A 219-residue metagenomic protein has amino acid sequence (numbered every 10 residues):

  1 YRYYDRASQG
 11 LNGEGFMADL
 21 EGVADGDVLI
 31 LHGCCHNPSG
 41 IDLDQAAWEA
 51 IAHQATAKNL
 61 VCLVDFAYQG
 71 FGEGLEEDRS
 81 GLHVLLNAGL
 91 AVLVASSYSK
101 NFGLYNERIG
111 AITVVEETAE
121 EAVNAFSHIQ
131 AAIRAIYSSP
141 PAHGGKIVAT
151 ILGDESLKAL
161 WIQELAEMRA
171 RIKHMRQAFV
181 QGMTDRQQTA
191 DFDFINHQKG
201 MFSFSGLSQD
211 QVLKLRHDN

Functional and structural regions predicted by a protein language model:
D5-F71: Active-site phosphate-binding strand-loop segment of PLP-dependent enzymes
A18, A46-H53, S80, V84 (+2 more regions): Alpha-helical scaffolding segments of alpha/beta enzyme cores, especially the outer helices of TIM-barrel or partial
G81-N124, H128: Active-site PLP attachment segment
F126-G145, I151-V180: Structural signature of PLP-dependent enzymes
W161-R216: Conserved PLP-binding catalytic core of the aspartate aminotransferase-like
